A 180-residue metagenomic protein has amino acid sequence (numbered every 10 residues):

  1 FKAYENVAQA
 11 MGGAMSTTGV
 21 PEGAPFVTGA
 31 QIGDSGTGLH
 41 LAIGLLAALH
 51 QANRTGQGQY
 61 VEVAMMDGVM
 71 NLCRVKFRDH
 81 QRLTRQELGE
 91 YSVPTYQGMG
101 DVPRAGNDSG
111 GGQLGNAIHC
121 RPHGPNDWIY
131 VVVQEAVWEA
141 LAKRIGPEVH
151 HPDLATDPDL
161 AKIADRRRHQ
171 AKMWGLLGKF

Functional and structural regions predicted by a protein language model:
F1-W128, V132, A140-K143: Active-site-adjacent "lid/gating" segments in soluble enzymes
L114-F180: Aromatic-enriched alpha-helical interface/lid elements that frame and gate functional surfaces
